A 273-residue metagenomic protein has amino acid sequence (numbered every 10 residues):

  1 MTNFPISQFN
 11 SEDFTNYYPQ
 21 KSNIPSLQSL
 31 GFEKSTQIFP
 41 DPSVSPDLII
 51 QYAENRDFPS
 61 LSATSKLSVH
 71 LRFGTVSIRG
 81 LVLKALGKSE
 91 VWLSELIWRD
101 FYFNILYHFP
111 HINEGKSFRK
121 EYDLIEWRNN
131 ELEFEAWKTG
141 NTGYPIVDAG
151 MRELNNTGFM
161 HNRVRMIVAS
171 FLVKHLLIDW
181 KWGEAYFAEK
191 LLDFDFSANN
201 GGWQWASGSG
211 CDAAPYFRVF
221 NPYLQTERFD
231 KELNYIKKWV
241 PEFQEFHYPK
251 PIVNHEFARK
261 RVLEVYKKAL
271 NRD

Functional and structural regions predicted by a protein language model:
M1-Y122, Q225-D273: Glycine/tryptophan-enriched, flexible segments
A63-K237: Active-site-proximal binding-pocket segments
